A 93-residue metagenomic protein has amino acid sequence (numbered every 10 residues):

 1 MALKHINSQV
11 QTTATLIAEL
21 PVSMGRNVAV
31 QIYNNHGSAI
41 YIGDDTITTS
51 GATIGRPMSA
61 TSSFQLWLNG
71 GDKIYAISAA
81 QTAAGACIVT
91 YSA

Functional and structural regions predicted by a protein language model:
M1-A2, G25, Q31, S92-A93: Terminal and domain-boundary regions
A2-R26, T49-G51, A60, Q81-T82: Surface-exposed ligand/attachment interfaces on beta-rich extracellular proteins
G25-A29, G37, G71-D72: Short, surface-exposed beta-edge/turn micro-motifs
Q31-H36, A76-S78: Asparagine-centered strand-capping/turn motif at beta-strand->loop junctions
Y33-T53, I88-V89: Short, surface-exposed beta-strand/strand-loop-strand elements in extracellular ectodomains
M58-G71: Beta-sandwich interaction modules
K73-A93: Terminal connector regions
